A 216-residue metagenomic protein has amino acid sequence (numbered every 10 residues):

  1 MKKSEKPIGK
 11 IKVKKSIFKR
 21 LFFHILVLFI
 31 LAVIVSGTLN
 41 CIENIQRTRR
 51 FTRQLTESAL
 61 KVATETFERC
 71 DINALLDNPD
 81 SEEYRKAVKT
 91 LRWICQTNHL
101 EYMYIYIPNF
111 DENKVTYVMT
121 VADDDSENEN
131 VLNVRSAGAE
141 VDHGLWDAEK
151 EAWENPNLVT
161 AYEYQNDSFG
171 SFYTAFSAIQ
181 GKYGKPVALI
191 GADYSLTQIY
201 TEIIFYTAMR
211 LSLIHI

Functional and structural regions predicted by a protein language model:
M1-K19, F51-E57: N-terminal sensory and localization modules of signal-transduction and trafficking proteins
K3, K14-E43, S212-L213: Extreme N-terminal signal-anchor transmembrane helix of membrane signaling/transducer proteins, especially in bacteria
L26, I30, N40-C70, A74 (+2 more regions): Membrane-proximal extracytoplasmic alpha-helices
R92-T116: Short N-terminal helix-loop-first-beta-strand/juxtamembrane motif that initiates sensory/input modules
A122-Q165: Extracytoplasmic/periplasmic sensor domains and loops in membrane signaling proteins
V159, F169-A178: A short beta-strand signature within small-molecule sensing/ligand-binding domains used in signal transduction
F169, Q180-G181, G191-T207: Helix-start (N-cap) segments at beta->loop->alpha junctions that couple sensory/regulatory domains to adjoining helices
P186: Glycine-rich acetyl-CoA-binding "A-motif" of GNAT/NAT acetyltransferases
